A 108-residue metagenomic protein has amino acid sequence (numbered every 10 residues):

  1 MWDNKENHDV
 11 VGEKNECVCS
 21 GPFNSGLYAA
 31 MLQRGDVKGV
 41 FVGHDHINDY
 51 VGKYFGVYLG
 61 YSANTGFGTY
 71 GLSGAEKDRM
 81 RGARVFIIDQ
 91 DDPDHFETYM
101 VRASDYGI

Functional and structural regions predicted by a protein language model:
M1-G12: Metal-dependent phosphoester/phosphodiester hydrolase catalytic core
V10-C19, S25-D36, H46-I108: Binuclear metal-dependent phosphoesterase catalytic core
V42-H44: Short beta-strand scaffold positions
